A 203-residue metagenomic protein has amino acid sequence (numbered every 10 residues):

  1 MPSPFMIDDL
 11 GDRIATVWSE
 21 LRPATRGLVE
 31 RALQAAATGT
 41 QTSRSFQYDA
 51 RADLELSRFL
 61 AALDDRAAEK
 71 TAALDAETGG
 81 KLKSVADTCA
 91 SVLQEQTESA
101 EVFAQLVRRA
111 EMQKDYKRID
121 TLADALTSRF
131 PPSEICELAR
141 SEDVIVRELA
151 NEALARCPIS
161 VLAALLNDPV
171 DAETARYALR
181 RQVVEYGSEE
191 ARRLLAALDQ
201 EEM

Functional and structural regions predicted by a protein language model:
M1-P2, E202-M203: C-terminal end-of-chain micro-motif
P2-A35: N-terminal "cap/leader" segments of large eukaryotic alpha-helical scaffolds
T16-E20, R31-Q34, Q41-A61, A73-E98 (+7 more regions): Structural detector for internal amphipathic alpha-helices that build alpha-solenoid repeat scaffolds
D64-D65: Fungi-biased detector of serine/threonine-rich, proline/acidic low-complexity intrinsically disordered regions
L106, R192-L195: Alpha-helical repeat scaffolds
